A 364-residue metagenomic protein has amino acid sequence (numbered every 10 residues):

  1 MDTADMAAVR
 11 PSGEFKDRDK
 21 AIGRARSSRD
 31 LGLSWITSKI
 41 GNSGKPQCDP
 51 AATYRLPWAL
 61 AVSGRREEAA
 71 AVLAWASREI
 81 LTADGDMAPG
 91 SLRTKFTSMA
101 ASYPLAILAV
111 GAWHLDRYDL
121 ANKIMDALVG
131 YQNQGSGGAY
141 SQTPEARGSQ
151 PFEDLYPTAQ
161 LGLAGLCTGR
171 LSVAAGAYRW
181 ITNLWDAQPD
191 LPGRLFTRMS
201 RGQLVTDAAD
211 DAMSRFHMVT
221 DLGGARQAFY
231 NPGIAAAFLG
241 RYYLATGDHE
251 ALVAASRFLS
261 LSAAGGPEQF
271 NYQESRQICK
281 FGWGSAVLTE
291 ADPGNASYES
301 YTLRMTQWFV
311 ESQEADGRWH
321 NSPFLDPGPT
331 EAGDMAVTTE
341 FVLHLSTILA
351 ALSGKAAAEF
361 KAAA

Functional and structural regions predicted by a protein language model:
M1-D30: Acidic/polar, glycine-enriched structural segments that form the non-catalytic walls/loops of the carbohydrate-binding
A7-P11, Q47-V62, A69-V72, T97-H114 (+4 more regions): Well-ordered alpha-helical segments within folded domains of soluble proteins
G13, W35-K39, Q142-P144, D211-L222 (+1 more regions): Short glycine/proline-rich turn/loop motifs
A21-S43, R65-M87, D116-S141, R170-F196 (+6 more regions): Long, well-ordered core segments of solenoidal/helical folds
A76-V110: Blade-loop segments of beta-propeller domains
A88-K95, S141-R147, S322-P327: Short linear capping/connector segments at secondary-structure termini
G148-D248: Solenoidal tandem-repeat scaffolds enriched in leucines and small polar residues
G202-D207, S285-T289, A296: Eukaryotic RNA-binding helical-repeat scaffolds
